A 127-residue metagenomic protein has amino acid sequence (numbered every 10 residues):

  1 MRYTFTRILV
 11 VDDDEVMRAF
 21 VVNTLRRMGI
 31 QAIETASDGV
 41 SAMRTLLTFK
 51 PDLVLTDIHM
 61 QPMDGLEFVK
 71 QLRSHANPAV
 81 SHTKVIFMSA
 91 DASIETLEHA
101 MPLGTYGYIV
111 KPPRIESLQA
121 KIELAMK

Functional and structural regions predicted by a protein language model:
E15-E34: Two-component/phosphorelay signaling modules centered on CheY-like receiver
T35-L53: Acidic, metal-coordinating helix/loop segments flanking the phosphotransfer/catalytic sites of two-component signaling
D38-S41, D64-K70: Acidic catalytic/metal-coordinating carboxylates
K50-D52, N77-K84: His-Asp phosphorelay/catalytic-motif detector in bacterial-type signaling
M60: Receiver (REC) domain active-site loop signature in two-component systems and cognate sites in sensor histidine kinases
E67, A92-I109: Alpha4 helix (beta4-alpha4-beta5 surface) of REC/receiver domains from two-component response regulators
P113-I122: C-terminal output helix
